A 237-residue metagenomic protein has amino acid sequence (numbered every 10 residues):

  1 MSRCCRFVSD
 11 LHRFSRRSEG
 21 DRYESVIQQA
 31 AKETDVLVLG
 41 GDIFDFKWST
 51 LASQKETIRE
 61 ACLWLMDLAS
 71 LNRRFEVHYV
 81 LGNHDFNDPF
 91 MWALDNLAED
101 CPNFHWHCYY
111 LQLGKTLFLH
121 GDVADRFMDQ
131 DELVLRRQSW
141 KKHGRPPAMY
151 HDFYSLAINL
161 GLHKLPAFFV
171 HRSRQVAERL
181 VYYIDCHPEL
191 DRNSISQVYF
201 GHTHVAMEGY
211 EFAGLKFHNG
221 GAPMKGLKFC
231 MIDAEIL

Functional and structural regions predicted by a protein language model:
M1-S2, L237: Short, Lys/Arg-enriched, disordered terminal segments
S2-R6, R13-Q112: Core catalytic region of metal-dependent phosphoesterases/phosphodiesterases, especially metallo-beta-lactamase-like
V8, G40, V80-N83, F118 (+2 more regions): Alpha-helical architecture
L11-D21, D129-R137: Short charge-dense sequence patches
S53-F75, F153-Y154, L165-L180, I184-I195: N-terminal short leaders/motifs
A98-H107, L113, L117, D122 (+2 more regions): Conserved beta-sheet core of the metallophosphoesterase superfamily
L119-Y182: Active-site-proximal loop/helix segment associated with metal-binding centers of metalloenzymes
R172, I236-L237: Metal-dependent phosphoesterase/phosphodiesterase active-site architecture
